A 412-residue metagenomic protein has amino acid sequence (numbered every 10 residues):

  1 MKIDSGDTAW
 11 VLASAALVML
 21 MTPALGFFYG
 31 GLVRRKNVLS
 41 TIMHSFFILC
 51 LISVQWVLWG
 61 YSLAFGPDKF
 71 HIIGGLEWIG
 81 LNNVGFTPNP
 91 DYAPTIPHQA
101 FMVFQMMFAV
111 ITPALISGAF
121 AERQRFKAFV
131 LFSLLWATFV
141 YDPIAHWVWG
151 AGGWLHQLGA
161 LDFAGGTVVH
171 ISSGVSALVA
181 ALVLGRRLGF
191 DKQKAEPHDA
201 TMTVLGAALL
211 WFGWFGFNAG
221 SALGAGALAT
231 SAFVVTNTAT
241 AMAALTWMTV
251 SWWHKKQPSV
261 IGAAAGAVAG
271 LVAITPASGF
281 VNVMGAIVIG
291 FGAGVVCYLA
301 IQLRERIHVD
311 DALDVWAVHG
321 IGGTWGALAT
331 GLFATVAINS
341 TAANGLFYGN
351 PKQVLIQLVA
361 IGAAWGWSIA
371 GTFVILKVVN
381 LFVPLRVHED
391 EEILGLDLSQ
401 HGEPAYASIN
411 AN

Functional and structural regions predicted by a protein language model:
M1-N412: Glycine- and aromatic-enriched membrane alpha-helices
